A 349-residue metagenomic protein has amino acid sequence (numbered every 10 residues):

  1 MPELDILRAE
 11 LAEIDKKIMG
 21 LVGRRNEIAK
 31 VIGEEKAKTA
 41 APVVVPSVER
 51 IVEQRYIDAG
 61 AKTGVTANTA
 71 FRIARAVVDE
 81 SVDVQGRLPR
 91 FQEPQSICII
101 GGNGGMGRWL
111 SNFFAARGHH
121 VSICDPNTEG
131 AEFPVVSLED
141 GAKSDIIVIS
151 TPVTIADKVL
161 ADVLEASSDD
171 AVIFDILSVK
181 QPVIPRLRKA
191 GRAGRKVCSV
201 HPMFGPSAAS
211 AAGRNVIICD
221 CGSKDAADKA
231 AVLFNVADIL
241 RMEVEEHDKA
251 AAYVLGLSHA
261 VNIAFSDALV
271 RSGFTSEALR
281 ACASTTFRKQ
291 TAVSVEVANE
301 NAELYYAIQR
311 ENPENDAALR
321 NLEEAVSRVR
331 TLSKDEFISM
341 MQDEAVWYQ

Functional and structural regions predicted by a protein language model:
M1-Q95, N112, A116: Extended, charge-rich alpha-helical interface modules
C98-G101: Conserved N-terminal Rossmann-fold NAD(P)-binding element of oxidoreductases
G105-M106: Hydrophobic/small residue at the entry helix of a nucleotide-binding pocket
A116-F133: NAD(P)-binding Rossmann-fold cofactor-contacting core
G130-E139, N215, V236-I239: Active-site regions of enzymes building and remodeling cell-envelope glycoconjugates
G141-A142, I146-A190: Rossmann-fold NAD(P) dinucleotide-binding segment
V179-V183, L187-A252: Rossmann-fold dinucleotide-binding core
L240-Q349: An accessory alpha-helical subdomain
